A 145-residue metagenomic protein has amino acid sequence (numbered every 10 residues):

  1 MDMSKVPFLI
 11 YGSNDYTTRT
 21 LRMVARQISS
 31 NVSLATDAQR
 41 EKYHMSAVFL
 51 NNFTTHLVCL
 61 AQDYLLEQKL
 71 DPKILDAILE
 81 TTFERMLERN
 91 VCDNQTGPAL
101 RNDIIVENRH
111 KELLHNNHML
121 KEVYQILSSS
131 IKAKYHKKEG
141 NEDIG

Functional and structural regions predicted by a protein language model:
M1-E88, Y135, E139-E142: Internal alpha-helical scaffold of NAD(P)-dependent oxidoreductase catalytic cores
F8, K73-G145: NAD(P)-dependent Rossmann-like dehydrogenase/reductase catalytic/cofactor-binding core
